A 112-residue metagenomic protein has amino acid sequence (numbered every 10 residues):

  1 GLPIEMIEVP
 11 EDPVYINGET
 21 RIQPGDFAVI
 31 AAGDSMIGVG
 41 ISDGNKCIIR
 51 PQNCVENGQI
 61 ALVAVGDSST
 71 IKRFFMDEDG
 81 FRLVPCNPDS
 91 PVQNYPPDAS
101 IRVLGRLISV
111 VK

Functional and structural regions predicted by a protein language model:
G1-S42, N57, S68-S69, M76-G80 (+4 more regions): Short, positionally conserved secondary-structure boundary motifs
G33-S35, P51, N87: Short, well-ordered turn and helix-capping elements at secondary-structure junctions
K46-I49, L62: Hydrophobic beta-strand signal
I49-V55: Short acidic low-complexity segments
V55-L62, R73: Short, Lys/Arg- and Gly-enriched loop/turn segments at beta-strand edges
F81-C86: Short, solvent-exposed secondary-structure boundary/capping segments
